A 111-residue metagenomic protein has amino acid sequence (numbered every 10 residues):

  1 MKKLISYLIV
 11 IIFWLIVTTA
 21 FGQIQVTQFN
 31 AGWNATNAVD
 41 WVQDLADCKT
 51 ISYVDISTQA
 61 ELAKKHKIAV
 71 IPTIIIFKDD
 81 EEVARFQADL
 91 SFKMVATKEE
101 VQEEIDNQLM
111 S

Functional and structural regions predicted by a protein language model:
Y7-T19: Bacterial N-terminal signal peptides
A20-S52: Local sequence-structure signature of Cys/Sec-based thiol-disulfide redox active-site neighborhoods
D40-Q43, I68, D89: Short, glycine/charged-enriched secondary-structure capping and boundary segments
I56-A63: N-terminal post-signal-peptidase region of extra-cytosolic proteins
H66-I76: Structural micro-motif
I76-S111: Non-catalytic, surface beta->alpha helical segment in thiol-disulfide oxidoreductase systems
